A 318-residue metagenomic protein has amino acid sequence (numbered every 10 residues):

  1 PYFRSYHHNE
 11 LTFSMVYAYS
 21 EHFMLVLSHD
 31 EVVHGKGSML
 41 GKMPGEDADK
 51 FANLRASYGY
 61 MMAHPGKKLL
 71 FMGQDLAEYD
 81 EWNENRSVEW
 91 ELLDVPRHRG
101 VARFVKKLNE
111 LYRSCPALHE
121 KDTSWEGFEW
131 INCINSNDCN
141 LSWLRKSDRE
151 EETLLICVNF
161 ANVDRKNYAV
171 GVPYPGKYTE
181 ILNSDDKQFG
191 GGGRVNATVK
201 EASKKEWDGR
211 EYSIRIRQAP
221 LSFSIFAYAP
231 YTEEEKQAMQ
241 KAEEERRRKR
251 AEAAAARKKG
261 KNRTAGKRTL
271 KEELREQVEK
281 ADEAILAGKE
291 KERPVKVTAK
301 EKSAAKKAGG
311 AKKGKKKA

Functional and structural regions predicted by a protein language model:
R4-Y6, Y19, D30, G35-M39 (+2 more regions): Carbohydrate-interacting/catalytic domains
N9-E10: N-terminal short beta-loop-beta anion/metal-coordinating cradle
F13-S14: Transcription/chromatin regulatory elements, primarily intrinsically disordered, low-complexity activation/repression
H22: Glycine-rich, aromatic-flanked loop segments that form ligand/cofactor-binding clefts across common enzyme folds
V26: Conserved oxyanion/phosphate-binding beta-strand-loop segments in alpha/beta enzyme cores
